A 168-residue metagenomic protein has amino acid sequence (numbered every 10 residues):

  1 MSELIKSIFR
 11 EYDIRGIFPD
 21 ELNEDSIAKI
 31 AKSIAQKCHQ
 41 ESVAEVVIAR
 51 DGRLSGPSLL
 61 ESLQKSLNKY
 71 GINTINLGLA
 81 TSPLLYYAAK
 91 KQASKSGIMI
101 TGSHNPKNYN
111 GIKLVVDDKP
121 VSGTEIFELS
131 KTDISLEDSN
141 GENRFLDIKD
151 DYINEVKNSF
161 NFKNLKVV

Functional and structural regions predicted by a protein language model:
M1-K65, K69-Y70, E142-V167: An N-terminal, well-structured beta->alpha segment
R15-F18, A80, K113: Gly/Ser/Thr-rich beta-alpha loop segments that engage phosphate groups in nucleotides
I17, I75, V116: Short, flexible active-site loop motifs that bind/organize anionic cofactors or intermediates
Q36, V43-Y109: N-terminal small/polar loop signature for handling phosphorylated ligands or for N-terminal nucleophile
Q40, L77-A80, E128-D133: Short C-terminal domain-edge/linker segments immediately following a structured domain
N110-V168: Gly/Ser/Thr-enriched, mixed-charge loops and adjacent short helices that form phosphate/oxyanion-binding elements
